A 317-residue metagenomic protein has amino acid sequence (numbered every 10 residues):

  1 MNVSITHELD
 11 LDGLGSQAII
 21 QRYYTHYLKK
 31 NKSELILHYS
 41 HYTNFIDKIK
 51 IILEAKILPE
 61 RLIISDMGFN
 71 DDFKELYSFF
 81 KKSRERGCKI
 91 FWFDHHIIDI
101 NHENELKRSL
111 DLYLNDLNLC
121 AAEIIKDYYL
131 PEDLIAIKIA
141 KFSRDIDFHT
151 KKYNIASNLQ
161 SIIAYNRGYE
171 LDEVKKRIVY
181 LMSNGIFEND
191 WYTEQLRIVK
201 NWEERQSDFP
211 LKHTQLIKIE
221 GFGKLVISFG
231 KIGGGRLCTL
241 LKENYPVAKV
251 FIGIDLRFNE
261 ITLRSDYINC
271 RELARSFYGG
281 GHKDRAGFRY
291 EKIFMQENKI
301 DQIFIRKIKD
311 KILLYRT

Functional and structural regions predicted by a protein language model:
M1-L53: Anionic-ligand anchoring segments at beta-strand to alpha-helix junctions in alpha/beta enzyme folds, i.e., glycine
I20, D66, D94, I125 (+3 more regions): Divalent metal-coordination and catalytic microenvironments
K56-L62: Short acidic/histidine-rich motifs immediately flanking catalytic phosphotransfer sites in two-component signaling
P59, E85, V199-T317: Gly/His-enriched, cation/cofactor- and phosphate-binding structural elements
E75-G87: Catalytic-core regions built around general acid/base machinery
H95-I100: Short, polar loop motifs at secondary-structure junctions
N101-E170: Short alpha-helices
K141, D147-G233: Glycine-rich, Lys/Arg-enriched anion-binding loops that position phosphate/diphosphate groups for phosphoryl
